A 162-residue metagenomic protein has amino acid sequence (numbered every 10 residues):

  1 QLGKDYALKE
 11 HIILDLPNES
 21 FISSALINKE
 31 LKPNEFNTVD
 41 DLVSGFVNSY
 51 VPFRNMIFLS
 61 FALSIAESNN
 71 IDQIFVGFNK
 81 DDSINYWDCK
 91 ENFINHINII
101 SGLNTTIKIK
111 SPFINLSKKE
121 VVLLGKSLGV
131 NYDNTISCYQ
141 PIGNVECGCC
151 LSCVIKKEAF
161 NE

Functional and structural regions predicted by a protein language model:
Q1-L128: ATP-dependent adenylation/nucleotidyltransferase module used to activate substrates
D5, S68, Y132, N144-C147: Alpha-helix termination/capping residues and helix-transition junctions
H11-D15, N131-Q140: Conserved S-adenosyl-L-methionine
S60, N134-E158: Local cysteine-cluster metal-coordination motifs and their immediate loop/turn environment, predominantly Fe-S cluster
E162: Adenosyl-5′-phosphate
